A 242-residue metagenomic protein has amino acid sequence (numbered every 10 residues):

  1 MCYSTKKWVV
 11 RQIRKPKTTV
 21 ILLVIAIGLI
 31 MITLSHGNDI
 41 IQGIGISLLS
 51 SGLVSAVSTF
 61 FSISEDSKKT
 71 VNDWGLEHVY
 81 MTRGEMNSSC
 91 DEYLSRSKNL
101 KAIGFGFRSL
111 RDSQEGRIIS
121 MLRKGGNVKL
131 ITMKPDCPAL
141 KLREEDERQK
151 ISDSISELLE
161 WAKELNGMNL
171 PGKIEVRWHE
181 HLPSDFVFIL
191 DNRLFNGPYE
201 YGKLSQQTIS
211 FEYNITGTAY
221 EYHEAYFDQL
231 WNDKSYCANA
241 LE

Functional and structural regions predicted by a protein language model:
M1-I25: Juxtamembrane interface helix immediately N-terminal to a transmembrane segment
I30-N38: Juxtamembrane "helix-exit" motif on the non-cytosolic side of transmembrane helices
D39-T70: Transmembrane alpha-helices and immediately adjacent membrane-cytoplasm interface residues in multi-pass integral
F60-L142, E224, D228-C237: PLD-like (HKD) phosphodiesterase/transphosphatidyltransferase domain
L76-R83, V176-E180, I215: Short acidic-hydrophobic, aromatic-tinged amphipathic segments that line or gate anion-handling sites
L140-D185: HKD-type phospholipase D/PLD-like phosphodiesterase module
I174-F211: HKD (HxKxxxxD) catalytic microenvironment of the phospholipase D
N196, E200-E242: Signature of lipid phosphatidyltransferase scaffolds
